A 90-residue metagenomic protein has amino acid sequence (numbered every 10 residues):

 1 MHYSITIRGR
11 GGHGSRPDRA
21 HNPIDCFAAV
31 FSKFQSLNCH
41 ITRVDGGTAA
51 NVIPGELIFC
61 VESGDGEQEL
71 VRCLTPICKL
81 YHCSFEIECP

Functional and structural regions predicted by a protein language model:
M1-P90: Midchain, well-structured core segments that form catalytic/ion-binding scaffolds
